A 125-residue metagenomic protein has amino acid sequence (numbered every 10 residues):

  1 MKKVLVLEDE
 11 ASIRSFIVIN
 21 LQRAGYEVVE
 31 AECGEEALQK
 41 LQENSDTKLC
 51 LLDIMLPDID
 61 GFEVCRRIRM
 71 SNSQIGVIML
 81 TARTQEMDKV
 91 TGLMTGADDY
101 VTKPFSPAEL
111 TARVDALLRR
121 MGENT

Functional and structural regions predicted by a protein language model:
M1-E123: N-terminal/domain-start alpha-helical segments
